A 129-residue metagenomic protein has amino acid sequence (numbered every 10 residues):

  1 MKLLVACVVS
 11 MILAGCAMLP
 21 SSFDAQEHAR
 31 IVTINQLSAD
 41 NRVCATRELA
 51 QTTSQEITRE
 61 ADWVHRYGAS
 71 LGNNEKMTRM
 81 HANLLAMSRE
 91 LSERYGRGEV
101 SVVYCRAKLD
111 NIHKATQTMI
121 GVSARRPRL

Functional and structural regions predicted by a protein language model:
M1-S10: Sec-dependent signal peptide recognition, specifically the positively charged N-region followed immediately by
G15-C16: N-terminal Sec signal peptide cleavage junction
S22-T46: Post-signal peptide N-terminal segment of mature Sec-exported envelope proteins
F23, E27-R30, T53, M80 (+1 more regions): Amphipathic alpha-helix face/heptad-repeat signature
Q36-A39, R89, E93, L129: Long, low-complexity or tandemly repetitive, helically biased scaffold regions used for multimeric assembly/adhesion
C44-Q55, R59: Membrane-proximal N-terminal soluble sensing/regulatory segments of transmembrane proteins
E60-K108: Long, amphipathic, charge-rich alpha-helical segments that form helical bundles/coiled-coils
V103-L129: C-terminal partner/receptor-binding element of secreted or periplasmic proteins
